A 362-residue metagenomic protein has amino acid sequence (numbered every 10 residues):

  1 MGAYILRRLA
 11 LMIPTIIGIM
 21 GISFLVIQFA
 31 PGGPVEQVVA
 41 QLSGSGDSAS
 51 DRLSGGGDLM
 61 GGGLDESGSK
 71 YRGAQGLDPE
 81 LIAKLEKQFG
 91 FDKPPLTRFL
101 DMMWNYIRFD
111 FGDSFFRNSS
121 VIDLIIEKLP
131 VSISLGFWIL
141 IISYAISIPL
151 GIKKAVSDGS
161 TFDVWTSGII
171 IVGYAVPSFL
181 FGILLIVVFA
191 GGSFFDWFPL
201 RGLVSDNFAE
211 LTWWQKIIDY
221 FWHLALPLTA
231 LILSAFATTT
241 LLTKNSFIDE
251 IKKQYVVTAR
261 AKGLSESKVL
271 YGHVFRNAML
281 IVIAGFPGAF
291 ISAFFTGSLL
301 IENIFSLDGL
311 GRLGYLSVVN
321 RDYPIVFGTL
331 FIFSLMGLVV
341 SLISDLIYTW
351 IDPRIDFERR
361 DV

Functional and structural regions predicted by a protein language model:
M1-F29: Internal alpha-helical transmembrane segments
G2, L6, A10, K93-G112 (+9 more regions): Membrane-interacting alpha-helical segments
G2-A3, L129-P130, W138, I142-F162 (+3 more regions): Alpha-helical transmembrane segments of integral membrane proteins, especially multi-pass inner/plasma-membrane
A3, R7, A40, G44 (+8 more regions): Short amphipathic alpha-helical coupling elements at transmembrane boundaries
M12, K128, S132, G168-I171 (+2 more regions): Residue-level signal for discrete positions within transmembrane alpha-helices of multi-pass small-molecule
G18-P94, F194-K216: Hydrophobic alpha-helical transmembrane segments of membrane transport/permease proteins and related membrane-embedded
V26-F29, I169-R201, A230-F236: Membrane-water interface segments at the C-terminal ends of transmembrane alpha-helices in multi-pass inner-membrane
G73-G76, E80-I148: An internal, D/E-rich "acidic patch" concept
